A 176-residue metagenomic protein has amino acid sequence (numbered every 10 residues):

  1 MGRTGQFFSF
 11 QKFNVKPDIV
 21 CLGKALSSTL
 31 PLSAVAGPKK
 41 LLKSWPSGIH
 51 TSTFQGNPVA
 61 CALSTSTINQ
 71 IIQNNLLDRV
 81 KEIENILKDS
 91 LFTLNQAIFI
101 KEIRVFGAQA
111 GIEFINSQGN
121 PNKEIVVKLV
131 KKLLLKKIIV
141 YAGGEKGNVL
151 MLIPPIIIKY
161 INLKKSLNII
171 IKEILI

Functional and structural regions predicted by a protein language model:
M1-I176: Conserved N-terminal phosphate-binding loop of PLP-dependent enzymes in the Aspartate aminotransferase
